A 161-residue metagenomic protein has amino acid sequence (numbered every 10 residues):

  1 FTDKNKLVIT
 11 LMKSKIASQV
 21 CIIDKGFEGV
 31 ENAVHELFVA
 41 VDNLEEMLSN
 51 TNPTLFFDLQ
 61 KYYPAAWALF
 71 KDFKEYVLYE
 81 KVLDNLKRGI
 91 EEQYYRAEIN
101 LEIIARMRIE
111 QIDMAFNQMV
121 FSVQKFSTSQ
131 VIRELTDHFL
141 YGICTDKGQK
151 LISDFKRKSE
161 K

Functional and structural regions predicted by a protein language model:
F1-T10: HTH DNA-binding helix-turn interface
T10, S14, C21-T54, A105-R108 (+1 more regions): Hydrophobic alpha-helical connector segments
G26, L55-L59, M119-S122: Secondary-structure edge/capping motif, primarily at the C-terminal ends of alpha-helices and the immediately following
V34-H35, F73-K74, E91-M107, K125-E134: All-alpha amphipathic helical-bundle segments outside canonical DNA-binding/catalytic cores that form hydrophobic
N43-T51, V77, Q111-Q118, H138-D146: Phosphate/oxyanion-binding loops and surfaces in catalytic or ligand/nucleic-acid-binding neighborhoods
S49-D84, E91-I103: Short secondary-structure transition hinges
D84-R88, E92, S122-K161: C-terminal peripheral helix-coil segments that are non-catalytic and often amphipathic
